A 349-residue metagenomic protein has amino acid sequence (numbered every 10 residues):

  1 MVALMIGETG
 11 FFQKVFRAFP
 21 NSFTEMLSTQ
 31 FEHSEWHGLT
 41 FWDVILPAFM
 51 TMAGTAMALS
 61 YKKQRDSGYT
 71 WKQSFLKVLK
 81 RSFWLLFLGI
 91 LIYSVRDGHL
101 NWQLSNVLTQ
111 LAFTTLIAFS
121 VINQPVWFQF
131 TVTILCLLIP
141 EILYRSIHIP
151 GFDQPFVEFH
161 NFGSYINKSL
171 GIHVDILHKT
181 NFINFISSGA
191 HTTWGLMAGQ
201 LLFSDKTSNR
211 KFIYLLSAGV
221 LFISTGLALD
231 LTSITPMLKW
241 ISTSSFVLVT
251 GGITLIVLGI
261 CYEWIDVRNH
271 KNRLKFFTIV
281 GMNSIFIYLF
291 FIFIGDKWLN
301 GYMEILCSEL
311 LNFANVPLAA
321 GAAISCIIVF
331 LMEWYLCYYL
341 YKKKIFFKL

Functional and structural regions predicted by a protein language model:
M1-L349: Alpha-helical transmembrane segments and their immediate juxtamembrane cytosolic regions
